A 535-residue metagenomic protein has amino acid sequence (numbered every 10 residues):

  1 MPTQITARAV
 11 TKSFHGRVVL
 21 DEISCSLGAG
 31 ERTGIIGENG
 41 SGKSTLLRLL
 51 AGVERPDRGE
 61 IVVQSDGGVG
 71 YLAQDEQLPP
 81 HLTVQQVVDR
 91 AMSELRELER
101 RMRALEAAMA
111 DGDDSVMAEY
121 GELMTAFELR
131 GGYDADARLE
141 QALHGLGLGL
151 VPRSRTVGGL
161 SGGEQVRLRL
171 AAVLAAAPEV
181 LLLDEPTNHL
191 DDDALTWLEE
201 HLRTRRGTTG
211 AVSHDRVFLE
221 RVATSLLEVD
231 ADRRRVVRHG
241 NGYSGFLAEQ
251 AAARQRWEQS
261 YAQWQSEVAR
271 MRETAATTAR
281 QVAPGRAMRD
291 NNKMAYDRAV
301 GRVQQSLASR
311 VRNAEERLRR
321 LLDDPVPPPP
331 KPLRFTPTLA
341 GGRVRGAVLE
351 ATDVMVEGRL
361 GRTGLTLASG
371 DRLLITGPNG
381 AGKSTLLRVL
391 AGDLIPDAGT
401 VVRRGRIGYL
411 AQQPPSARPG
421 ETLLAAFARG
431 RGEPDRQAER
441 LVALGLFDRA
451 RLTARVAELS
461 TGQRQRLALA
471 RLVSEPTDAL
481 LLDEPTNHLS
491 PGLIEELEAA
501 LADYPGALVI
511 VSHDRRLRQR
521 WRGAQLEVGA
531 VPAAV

Functional and structural regions predicted by a protein language model:
M1-Q259, G341-V535: ABC ATP-binding cassette signature C-motif
M117-H144, G149, W257-G361: Flexible nucleotide-interacting loop at or near the entrance of a catalytic core
